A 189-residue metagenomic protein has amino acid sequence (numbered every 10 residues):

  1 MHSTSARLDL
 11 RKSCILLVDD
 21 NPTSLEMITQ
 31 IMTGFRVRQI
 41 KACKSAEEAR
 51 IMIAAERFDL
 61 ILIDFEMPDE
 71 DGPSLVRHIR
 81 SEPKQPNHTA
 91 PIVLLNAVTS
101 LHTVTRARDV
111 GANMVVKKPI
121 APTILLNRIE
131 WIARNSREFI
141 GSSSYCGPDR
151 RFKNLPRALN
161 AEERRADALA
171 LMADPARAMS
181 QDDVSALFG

Functional and structural regions predicted by a protein language model:
P22-K44: Two-component/phosphorelay signaling modules centered on CheY-like receiver
T29, S74, T99-M114, I140-Y145 (+1 more regions): Alpha4 helix (beta4-alpha4-beta5 surface) of REC/receiver domains from two-component response regulators
A42-L60: Acidic, metal-coordinating helix/loop segments flanking the phosphotransfer/catalytic sites of two-component signaling
D64-E66, N96: Active-site residues of response regulator receiver
D71-N87: Short amphipathic alpha-helix used as the core "switch/output" element in two-component signaling
P86-H102: A short, hydrophobic beta-strand element within the central beta-sheet of small alpha/beta folds
I120-I129, A133, R137, G141-S142: C-terminal output helix
R134-G189: CheY-like receiver
